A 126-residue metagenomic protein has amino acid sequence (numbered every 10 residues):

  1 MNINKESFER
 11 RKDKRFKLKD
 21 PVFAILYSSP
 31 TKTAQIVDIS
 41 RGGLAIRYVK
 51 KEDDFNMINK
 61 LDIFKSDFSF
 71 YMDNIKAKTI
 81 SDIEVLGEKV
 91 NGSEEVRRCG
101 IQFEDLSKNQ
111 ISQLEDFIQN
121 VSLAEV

Functional and structural regions predicted by a protein language model:
M1-D54, E115-V126: N-terminal helix initiation/capping motif
K14, D53-F55, S69-Y71, G92-V96: A generic structural micro-feature
D20-L26, F55-D73: Short conserved beta-strand and strand-loop elements enriched in small hydrophobics with frequent Asp/Gly
Y27, R41-G42, S81-E88, K108: Short, conserved beta-turn/loop elements at beta-strand boundaries and strand-helix junctions
T33-I36, I75-I83: Short beta-strand-centered aromatic/proline hotspots
L44-Y48, I83-Q102: Short, solvent-exposed secondary-structure boundary/capping segments
D53-M57, N109-S112: Short, conserved charged micro-motifs
Q102, I111-E115: Well-ordered alpha/beta subsegment
